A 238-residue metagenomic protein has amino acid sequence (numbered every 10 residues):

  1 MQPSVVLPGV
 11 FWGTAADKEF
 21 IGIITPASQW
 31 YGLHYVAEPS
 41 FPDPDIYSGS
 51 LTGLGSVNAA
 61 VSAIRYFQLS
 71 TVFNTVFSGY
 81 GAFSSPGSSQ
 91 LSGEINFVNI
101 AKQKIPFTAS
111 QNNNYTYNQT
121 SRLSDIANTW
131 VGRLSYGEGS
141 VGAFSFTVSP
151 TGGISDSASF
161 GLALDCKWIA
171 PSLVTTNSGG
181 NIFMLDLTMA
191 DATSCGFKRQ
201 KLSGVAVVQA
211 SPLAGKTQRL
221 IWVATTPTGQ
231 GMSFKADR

Functional and structural regions predicted by a protein language model:
M1, I23-P106: Elongated, non-catalytic scaffold/linker segments and compositionally distinctive motifs
Q2-I21, W30-H34, L91-G142, S155 (+2 more regions): Tryptophan-anchored aromatic micro-motifs
G9, G13-S62, Y136-A190: N-terminal glycine/threonine-rich, aromatic-flanked beta-hairpin/loop signature
G22, G55, G81-S85, W168-N177 (+2 more regions): Extended lipid/amphipathic-ligand handling interfaces
L33-S40, Q68-V72, E94-A101, S157-A163 (+2 more regions): Secondary-structure transition/turn motif
S56, V76-A82, Q90-N96, K104-S110 (+7 more regions): Ser/Thr- (and often Asn-) enriched beta-sheet segments in non-cytosolic proteins
A63-S78, F183-V205: An anionic, turn-rich surface loop/hairpin at beta-sheet edges that serves as a generic interaction/coordination patch
S194-R238: Hydrophilic extracytoplasmic domains
